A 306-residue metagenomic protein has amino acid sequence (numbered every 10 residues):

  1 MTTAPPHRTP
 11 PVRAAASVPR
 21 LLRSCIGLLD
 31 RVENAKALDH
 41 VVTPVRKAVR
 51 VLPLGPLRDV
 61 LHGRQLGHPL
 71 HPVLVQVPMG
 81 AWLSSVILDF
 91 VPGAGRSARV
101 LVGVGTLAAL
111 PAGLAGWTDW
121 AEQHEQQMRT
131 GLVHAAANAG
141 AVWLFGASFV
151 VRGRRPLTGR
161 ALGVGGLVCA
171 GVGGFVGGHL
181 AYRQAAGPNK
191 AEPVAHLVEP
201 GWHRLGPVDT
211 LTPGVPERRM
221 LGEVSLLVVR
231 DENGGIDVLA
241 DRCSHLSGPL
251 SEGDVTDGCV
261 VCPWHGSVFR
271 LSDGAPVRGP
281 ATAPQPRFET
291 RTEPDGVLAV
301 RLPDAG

Functional and structural regions predicted by a protein language model:
M1-G306: Short amphipathic, positively biased membrane-proximal segments that drive organelle/inner-membrane targeting
